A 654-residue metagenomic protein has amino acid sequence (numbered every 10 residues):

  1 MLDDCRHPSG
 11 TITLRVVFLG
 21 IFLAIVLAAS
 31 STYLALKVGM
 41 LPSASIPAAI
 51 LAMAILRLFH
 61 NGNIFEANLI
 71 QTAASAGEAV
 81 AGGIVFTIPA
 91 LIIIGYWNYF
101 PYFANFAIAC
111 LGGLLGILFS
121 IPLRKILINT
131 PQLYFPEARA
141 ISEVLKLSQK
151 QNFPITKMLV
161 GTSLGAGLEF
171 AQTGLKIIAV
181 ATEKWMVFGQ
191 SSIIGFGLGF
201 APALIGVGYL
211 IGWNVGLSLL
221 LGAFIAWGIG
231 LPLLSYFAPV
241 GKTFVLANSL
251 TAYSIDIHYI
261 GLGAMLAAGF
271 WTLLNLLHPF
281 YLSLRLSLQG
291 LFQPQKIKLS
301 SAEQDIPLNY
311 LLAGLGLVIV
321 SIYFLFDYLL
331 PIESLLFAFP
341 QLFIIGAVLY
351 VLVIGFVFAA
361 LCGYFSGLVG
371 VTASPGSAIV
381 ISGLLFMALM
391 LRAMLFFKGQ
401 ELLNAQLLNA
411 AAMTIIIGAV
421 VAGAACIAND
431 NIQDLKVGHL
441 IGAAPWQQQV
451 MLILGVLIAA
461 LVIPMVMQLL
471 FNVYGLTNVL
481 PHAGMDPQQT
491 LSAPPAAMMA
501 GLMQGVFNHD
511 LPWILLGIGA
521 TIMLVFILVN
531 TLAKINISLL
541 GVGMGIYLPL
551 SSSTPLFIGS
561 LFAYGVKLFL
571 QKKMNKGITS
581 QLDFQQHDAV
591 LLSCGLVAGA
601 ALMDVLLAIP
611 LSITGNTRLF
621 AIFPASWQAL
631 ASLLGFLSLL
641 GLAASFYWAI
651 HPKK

Functional and structural regions predicted by a protein language model:
M1-K654: Alpha-helical multipass membrane-protein architecture
